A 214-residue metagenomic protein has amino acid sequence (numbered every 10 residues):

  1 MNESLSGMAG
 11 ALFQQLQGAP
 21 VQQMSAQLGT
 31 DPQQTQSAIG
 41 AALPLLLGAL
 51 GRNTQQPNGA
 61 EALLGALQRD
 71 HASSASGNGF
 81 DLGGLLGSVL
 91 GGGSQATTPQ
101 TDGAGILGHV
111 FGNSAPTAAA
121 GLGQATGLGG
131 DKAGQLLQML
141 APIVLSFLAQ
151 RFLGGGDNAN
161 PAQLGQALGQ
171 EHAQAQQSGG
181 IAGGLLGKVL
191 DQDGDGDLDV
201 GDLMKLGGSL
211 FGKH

Functional and structural regions predicted by a protein language model:
M1-H214: A structural "flexibility-hinge" signal
